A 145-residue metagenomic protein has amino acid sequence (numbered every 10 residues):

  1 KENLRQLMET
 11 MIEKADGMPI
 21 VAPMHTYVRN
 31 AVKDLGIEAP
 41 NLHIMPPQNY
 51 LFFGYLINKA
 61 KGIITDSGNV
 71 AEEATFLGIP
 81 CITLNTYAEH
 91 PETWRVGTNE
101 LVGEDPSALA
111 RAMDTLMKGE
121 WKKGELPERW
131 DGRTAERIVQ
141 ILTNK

Functional and structural regions predicted by a protein language model:
K1-G17, V28-K145: Nucleotide-activated sugar donor-binding and catalytic core shared by glycosyltransferases and related lipid-linked
V21-P23: Short beta-strand segments
